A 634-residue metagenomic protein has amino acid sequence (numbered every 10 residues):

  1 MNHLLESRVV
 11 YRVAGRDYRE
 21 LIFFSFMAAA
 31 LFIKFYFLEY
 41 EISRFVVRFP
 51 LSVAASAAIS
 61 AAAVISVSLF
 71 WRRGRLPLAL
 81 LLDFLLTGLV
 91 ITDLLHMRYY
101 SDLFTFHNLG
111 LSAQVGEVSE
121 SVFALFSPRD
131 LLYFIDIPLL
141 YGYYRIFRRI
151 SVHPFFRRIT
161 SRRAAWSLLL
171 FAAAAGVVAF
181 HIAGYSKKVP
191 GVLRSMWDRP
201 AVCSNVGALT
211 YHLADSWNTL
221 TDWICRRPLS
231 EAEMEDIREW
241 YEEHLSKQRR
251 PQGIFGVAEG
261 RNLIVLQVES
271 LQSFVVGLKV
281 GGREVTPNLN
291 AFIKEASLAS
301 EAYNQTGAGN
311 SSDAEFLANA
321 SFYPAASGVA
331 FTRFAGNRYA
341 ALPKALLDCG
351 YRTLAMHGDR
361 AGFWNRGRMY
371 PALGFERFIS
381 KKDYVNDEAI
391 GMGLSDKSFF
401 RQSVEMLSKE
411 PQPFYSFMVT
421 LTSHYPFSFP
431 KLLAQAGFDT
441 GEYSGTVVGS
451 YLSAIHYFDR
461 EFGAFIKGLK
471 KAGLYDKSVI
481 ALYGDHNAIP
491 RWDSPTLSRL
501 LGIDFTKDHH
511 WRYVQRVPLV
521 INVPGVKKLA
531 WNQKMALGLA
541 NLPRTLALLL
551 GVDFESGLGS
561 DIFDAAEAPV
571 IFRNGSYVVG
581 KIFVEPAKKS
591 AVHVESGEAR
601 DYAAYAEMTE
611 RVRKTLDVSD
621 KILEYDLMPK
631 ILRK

Functional and structural regions predicted by a protein language model:
N2-N218: Transmembrane and membrane-interface helices of multi-pass, inner-membrane envelope-modifying transferases
P77, F104, F123-A124, P128-L132 (+7 more regions): Generic alpha-helical structural element
L95, V122-R129, Y141-P154, R227 (+7 more regions): Short secondary-structure junctions and interdomain/linker hinges
L95-N108, S127-Y133, S230-E233, S311 (+5 more regions): A diffuse structural propensity rather than consistent per-protein peaks
W217-E242: Membrane-anchoring hydrophobic helices of lipid-metabolizing enzymes
R238-K634: Solvent-exposed soluble domains appended to multi-pass membrane proteins
